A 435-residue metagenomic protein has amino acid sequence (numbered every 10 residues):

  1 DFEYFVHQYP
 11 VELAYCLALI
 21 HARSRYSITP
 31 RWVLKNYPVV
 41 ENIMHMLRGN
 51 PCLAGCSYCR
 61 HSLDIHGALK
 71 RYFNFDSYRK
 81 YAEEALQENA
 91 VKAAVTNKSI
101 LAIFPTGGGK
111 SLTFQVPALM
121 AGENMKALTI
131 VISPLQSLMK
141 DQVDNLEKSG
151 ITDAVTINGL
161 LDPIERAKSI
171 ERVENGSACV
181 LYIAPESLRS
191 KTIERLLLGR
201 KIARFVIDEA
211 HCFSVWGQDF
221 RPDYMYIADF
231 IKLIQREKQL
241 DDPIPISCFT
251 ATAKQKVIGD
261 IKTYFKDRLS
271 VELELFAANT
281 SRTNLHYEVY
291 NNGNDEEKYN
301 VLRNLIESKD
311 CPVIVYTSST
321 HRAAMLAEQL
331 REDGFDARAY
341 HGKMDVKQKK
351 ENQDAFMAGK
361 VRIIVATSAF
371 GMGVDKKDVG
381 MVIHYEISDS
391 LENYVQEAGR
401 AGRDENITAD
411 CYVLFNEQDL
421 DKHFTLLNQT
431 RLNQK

Functional and structural regions predicted by a protein language model:
D1-R60: N-terminal accessory nucleic-acid engagement/regulatory domains that precede and modulate ATP-driven motor cores
E3, H7-V11, S77, N89 (+2 more regions): Intrinsically disordered, low-complexity Ser/Thr/Pro-rich tracts
H45-N74, A85-N89, V95-L101, P105-S111 (+3 more regions): Helicase motor core with emphasis on the C-terminal RecA-like subdomain
Y81-E83: Conserved SAM-binding loop and adjacent beta-strand
I130: ABC nucleotide-binding domain signature
